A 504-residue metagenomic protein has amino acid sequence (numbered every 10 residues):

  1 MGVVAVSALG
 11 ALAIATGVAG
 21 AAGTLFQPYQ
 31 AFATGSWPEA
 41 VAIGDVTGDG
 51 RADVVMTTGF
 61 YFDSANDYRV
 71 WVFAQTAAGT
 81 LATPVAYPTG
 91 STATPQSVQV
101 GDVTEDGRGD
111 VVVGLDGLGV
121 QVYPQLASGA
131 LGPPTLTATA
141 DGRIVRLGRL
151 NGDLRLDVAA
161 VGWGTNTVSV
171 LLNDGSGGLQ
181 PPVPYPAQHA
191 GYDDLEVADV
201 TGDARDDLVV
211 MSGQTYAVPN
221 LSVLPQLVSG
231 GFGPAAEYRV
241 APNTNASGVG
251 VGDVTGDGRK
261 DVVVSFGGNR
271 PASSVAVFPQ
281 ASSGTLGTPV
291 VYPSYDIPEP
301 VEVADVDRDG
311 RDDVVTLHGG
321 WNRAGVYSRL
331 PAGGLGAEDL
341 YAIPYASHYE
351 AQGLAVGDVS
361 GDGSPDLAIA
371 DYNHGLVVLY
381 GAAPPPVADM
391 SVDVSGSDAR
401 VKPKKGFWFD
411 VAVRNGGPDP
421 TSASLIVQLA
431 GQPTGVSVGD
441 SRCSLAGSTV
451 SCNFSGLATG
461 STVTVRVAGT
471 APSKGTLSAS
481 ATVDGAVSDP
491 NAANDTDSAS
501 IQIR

Functional and structural regions predicted by a protein language model:
A19-S36, A74-T92, P124-A140, L172-A190 (+4 more regions): Blade-edge motifs of beta-propeller repeat domains
E39-G48, Q96-E105, R143-L150, D193-G202 (+5 more regions): Beta-propeller blade termini
G50-A52, G107-G109, L154-L156, A204-D206 (+3 more regions): Glycine-aliphatic tripeptides that mark coil-to-beta-strand junctions in extracellular and membrane proteins
V54-T58, V111-G114, V158-V161, L208-G213 (+3 more regions): Hydrophobic beta-strand segments that make up the repeating blades of beta-propeller and related beta-repeat
P386-D393, T482-R504: Extracellular/luminal low-complexity Ser/Thr/Pro-rich, glycosylation-prone repeat/linker regions
P403-T421: Short beta-strand elements of extracellular/lumenal beta-sandwich folds
S422-S451, S455-T459, Q502-R504: A surface/secretory-pathway sequence property marking extracellular, secreted, or lumenal proteins enriched
F454-G475: Low-complexity, intrinsically disordered segments enriched in Ser/Thr together with acidic residues
